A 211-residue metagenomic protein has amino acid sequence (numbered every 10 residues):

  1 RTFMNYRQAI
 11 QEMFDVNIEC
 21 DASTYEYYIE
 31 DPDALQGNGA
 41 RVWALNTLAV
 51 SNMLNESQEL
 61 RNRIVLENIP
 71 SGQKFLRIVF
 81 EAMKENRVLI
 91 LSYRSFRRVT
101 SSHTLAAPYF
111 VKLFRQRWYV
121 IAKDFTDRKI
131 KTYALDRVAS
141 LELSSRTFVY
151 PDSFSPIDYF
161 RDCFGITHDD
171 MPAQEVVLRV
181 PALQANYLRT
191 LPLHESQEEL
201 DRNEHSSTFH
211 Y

Functional and structural regions predicted by a protein language model:
R1-Y211: Short glycine- and basic-residue-enriched patches
